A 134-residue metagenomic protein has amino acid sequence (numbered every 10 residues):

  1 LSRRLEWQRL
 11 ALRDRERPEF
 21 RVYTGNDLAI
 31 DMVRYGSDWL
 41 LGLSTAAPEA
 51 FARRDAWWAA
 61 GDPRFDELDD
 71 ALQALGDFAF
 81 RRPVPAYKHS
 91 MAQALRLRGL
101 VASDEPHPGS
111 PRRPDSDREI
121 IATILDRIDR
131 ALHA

Functional and structural regions predicted by a protein language model:
L1-V84: Catalytic alpha/beta core domains of metabolic enzymes, predominantly
A59, A102-S116: Short alpha-helical "patches" and their helix-cap loops
R64-E67, A86, S90, I120-T123 (+1 more regions): Exposed alpha-helical structural elements
G76-P108: Conserved short secondary-structure transition element at the edge of the structured enzyme core that lines
P111-A134: Long, low-complexity C-terminal extensions of enzymes
